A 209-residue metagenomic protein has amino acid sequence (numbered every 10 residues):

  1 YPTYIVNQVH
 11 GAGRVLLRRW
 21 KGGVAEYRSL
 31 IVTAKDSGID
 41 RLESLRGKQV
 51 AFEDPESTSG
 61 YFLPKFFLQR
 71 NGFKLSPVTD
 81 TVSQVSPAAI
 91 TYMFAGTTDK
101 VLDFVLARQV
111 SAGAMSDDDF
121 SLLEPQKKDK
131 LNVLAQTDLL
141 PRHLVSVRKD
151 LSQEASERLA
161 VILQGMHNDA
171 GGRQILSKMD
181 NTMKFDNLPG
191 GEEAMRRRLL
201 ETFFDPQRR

Functional and structural regions predicted by a protein language model:
Y1-G11, P64-R70, D103-L131, L139: A ligand-binding cleft/hinge motif common to bilobed small-molecule-binding domains
P2, R41, G60, P64 (+6 more regions): Stable alpha-helical elements in mature extracytoplasmic
L16-L17, A51, A112-A114: Structural recognition of the beta-strand scaffold that forms the well-ordered cores of secreted hydrolase catalytic
L17-T33, V82-A88, P125-H167, R173 (+1 more regions): Periplasmic-binding protein-like
W20-D103, D118, Q174: Bilobed "Venus flytrap"/periplasmic-binding protein-like clamshell domains and structurally analogous long
K35, F52-D54, G72, Q109 (+3 more regions): Sec/Tat-exported extracytoplasmic proteins
R197-R209: Tryptophan-rich aromatic "cage" segments
